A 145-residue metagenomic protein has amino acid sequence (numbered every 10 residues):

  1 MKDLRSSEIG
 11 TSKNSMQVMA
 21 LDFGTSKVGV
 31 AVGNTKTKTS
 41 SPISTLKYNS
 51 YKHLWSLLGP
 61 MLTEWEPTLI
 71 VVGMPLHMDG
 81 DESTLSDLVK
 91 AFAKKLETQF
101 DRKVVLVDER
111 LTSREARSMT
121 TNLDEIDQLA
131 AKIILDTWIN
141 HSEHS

Functional and structural regions predicted by a protein language model:
M1-L21, T25-S145: Phosphate- and other anionic-substrate recognition elements at nucleic-acid/protein interfaces
